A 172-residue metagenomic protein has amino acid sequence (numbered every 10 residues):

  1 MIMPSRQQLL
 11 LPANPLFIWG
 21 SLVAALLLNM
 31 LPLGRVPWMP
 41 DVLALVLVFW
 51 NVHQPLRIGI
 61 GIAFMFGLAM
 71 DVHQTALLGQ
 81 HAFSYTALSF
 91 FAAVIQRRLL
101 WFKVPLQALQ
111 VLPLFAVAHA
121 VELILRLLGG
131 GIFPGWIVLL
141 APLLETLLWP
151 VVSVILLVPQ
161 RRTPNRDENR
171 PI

Functional and structural regions predicted by a protein language model:
M1-I172: Terminal, non-globular segments
